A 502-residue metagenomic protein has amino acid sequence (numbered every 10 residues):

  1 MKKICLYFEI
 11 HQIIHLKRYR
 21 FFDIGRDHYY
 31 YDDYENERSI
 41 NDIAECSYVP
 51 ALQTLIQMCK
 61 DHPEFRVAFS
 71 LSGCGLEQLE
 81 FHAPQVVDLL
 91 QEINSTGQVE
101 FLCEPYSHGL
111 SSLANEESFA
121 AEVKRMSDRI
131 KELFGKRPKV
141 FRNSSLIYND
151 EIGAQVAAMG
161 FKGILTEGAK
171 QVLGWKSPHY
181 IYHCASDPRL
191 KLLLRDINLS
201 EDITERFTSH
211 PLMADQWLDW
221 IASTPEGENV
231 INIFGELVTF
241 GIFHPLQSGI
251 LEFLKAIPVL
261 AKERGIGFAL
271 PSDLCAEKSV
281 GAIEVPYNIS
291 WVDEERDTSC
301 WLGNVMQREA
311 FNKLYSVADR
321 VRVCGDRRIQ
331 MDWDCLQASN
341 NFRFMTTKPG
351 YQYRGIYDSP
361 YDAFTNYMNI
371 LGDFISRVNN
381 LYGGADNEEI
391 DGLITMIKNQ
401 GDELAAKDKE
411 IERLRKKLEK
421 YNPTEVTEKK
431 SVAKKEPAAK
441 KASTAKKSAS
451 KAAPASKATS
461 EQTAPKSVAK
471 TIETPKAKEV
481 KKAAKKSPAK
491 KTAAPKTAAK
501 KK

Functional and structural regions predicted by a protein language model:
K2-C46, Y180-I181, S186-L190, T208-S209 (+1 more regions): Active-site and substrate-binding clefts of carbohydrate-active enzymes
K3-F8, I14-N115, K139-R142, K162-E167 (+1 more regions): Short, well-structured secondary-structure segments
L52-I56, V87-Q91, A120-S127, G153 (+3 more regions): Generic structural signal for well-ordered alpha-helices, preferentially at hydrophobic/aromatic core positions
E92-S95, D150-L165, H183-S186, G249-E263: Short, surface-exposed basic-aromatic patches at helix termini and helix-loop junctions that form
E117, E132, K136-R137, R142-Y180: Gly/Pro-rich turn-and-neighbor structural signature
S118-I147, D219-F234: CE4/NodB-like, metal-dependent polysaccharide N-deacetylase domain that modifies extracellular/periplasmic N-acetylated
G174-A222: Alpha-amylase-like alpha-glycosidases and glucanotransferases acting on alpha-linked glucans and related
K420-K502: Intrinsically disordered, polybasic Lys/Arg-rich low-complexity tracts
